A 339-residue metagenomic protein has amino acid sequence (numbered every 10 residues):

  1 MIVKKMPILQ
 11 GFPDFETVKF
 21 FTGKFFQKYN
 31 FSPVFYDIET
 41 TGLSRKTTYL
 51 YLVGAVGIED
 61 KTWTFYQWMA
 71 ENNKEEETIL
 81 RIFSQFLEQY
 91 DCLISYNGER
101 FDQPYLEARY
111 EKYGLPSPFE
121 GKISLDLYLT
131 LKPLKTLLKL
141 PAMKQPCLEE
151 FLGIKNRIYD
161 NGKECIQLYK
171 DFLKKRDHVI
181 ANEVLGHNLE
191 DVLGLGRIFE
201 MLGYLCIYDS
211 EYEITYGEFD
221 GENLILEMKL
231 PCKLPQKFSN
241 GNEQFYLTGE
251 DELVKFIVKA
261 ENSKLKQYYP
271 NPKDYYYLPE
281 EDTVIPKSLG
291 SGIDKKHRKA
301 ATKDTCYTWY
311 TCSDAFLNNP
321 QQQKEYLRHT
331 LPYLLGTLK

Functional and structural regions predicted by a protein language model:
M1-Y36, T41-T48, I58-K339: DEDD superfamily 3′-5′ metal-dependent exonuclease/proofreading module
V53-A55: Short beta-strand scaffold segments in enzyme catalytic cores
